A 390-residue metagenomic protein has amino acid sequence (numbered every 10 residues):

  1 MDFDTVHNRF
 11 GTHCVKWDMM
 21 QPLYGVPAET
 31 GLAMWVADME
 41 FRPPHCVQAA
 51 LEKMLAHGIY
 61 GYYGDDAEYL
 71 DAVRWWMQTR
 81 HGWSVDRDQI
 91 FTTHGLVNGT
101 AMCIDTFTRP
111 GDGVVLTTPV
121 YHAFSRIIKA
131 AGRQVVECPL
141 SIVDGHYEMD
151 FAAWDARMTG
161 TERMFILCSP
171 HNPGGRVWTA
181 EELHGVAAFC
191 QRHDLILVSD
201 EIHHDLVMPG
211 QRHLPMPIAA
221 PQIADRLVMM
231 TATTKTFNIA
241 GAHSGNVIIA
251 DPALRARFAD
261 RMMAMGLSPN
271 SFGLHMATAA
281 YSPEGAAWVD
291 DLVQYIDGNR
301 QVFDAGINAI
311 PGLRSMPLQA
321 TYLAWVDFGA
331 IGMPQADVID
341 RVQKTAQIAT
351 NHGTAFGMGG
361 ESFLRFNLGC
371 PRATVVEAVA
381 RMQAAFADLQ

Functional and structural regions predicted by a protein language model:
M1-G61: N-terminal "arm"/small-domain region of PLP-dependent enzymes with the aminotransferase-like
M1-T12, A67-Y69, V73, A130-V136 (+2 more regions): Conserved long hydrophobic alpha-helices within structured protein cores
V26-L32, V36-K53, S84-D86, F91-Q390: PLP-dependent class I/II
M54, G61-H94: Conserved N-terminal alpha-helix of the aminotransferase class I/II PLP-enzyme fold
